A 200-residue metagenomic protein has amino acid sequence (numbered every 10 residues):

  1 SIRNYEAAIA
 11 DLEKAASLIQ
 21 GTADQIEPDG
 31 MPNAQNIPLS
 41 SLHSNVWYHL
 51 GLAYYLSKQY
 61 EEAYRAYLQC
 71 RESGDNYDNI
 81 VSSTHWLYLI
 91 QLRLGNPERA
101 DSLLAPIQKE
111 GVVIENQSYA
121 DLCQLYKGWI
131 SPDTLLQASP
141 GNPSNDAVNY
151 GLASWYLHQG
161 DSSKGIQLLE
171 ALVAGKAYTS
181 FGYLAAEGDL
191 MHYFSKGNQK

Functional and structural regions predicted by a protein language model:
S1, L52, L89-L92, S154 (+2 more regions): Residue-level recognition of tetratricopeptide repeat
A16-S40, E72-Y77, Q137-A138: Flexible helix-coil transition and linker loops at the boundaries of alpha-helical arrays
S41, Y77-I80, P143, F181: Residue signature of alpha-solenoid helical repeat architecture, marking inter-repeat boundaries and helix-start
